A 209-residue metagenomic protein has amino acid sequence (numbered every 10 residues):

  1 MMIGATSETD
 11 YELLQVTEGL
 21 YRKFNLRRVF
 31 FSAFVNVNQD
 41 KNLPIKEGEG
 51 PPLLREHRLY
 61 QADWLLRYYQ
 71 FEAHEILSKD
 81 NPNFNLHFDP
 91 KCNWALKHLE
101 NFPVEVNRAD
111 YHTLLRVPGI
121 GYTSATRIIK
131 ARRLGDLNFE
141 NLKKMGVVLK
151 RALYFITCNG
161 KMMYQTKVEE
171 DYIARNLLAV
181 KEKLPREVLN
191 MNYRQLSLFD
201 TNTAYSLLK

Functional and structural regions predicted by a protein language model:
M1-D10, S32-V37, I45-L53: Conserved strand-turn element in the central/C-terminal portion of the radical SAM core barrel that lines
T6-Y21: Catalytic cores of alpha/beta
F34-Q39, E75-P90: A glycine-rich phosphate-binding loop feature that marks nucleotide/adenosyl-phosphate handling sites
A62, I128: Conserved, mostly hydrophobic/aromatic
N83-T113, F139-K209: C-terminal extensions
A131-R132: Residue-level signature of tetratricopeptide-repeat
